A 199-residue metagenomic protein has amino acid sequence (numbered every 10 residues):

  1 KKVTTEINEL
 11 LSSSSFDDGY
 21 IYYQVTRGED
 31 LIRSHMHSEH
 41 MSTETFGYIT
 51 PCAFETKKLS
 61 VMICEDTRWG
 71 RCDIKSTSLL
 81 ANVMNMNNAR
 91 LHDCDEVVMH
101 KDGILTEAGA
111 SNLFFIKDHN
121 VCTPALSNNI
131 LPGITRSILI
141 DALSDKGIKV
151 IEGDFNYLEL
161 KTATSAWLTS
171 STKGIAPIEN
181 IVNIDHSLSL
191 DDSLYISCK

Functional and structural regions predicted by a protein language model:
K2-S13, L31-K199: Helix-start/capping segments and mature chain N-termini
F16-Q24: Ordered, amphipathic secondary-structure segments that act as subunit-interaction surfaces in large macromolecular
